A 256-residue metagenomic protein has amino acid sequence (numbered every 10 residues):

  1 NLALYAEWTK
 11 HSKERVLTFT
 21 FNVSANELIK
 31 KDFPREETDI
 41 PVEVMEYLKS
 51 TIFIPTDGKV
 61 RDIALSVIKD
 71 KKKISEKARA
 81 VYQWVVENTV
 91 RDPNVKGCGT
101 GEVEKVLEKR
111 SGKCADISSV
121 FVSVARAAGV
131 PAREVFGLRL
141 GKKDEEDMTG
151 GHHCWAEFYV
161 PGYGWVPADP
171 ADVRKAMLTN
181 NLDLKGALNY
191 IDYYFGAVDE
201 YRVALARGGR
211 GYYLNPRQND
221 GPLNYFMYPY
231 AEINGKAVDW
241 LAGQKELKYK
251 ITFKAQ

Functional and structural regions predicted by a protein language model:
N1-T20: A surface-exposed beta-strand-loop module
A6-W8, Y82-W84, W155, W165: Tryptophan-centered motif/residue detector
R15-L17, F21-P34, T38-G112, N234 (+1 more regions): Secondary-structure boundary elements
S24-E27, N88, D92, S111-C114 (+3 more regions): Solvent-exposed loop/turn segments at secondary-structure junctions within structured extracellular/periplasmic domains
P41, M45, P131, P161 (+3 more regions): Proline-rich low-complexity regions
S75, R79, S111-A115, S119 (+2 more regions): Conserved structured core elements
S119-R217: Hydrophobic/aromatic-rich core segments of domains that either
I191-Q256: Low-complexity, Gly/Ser/Thr/Pro-rich intrinsically disordered linker/tail segments
